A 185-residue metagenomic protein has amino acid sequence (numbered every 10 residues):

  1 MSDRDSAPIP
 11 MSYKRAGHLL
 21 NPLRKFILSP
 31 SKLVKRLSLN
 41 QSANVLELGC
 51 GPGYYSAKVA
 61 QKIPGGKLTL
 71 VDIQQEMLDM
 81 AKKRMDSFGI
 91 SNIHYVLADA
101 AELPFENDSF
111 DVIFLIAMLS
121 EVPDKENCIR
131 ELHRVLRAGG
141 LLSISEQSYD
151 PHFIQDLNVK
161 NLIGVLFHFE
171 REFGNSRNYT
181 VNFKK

Functional and structural regions predicted by a protein language model:
S2-D5, R15-L33, P151-I154: Conserved SAM-binding loop and adjacent beta-strand
L46, P52-E102: Class I SAM-dependent methyltransferase SAM/SAH-binding core
A101-I113: A short acidic, Gly/Pro-enriched loop at the edge of an enzyme's catalytic core that lines a small-molecule cofactor
D111-P123: A short SAM/SAH-binding and catalytic strip from SAM-dependent methyltransferases
E126-A138: A short glycine-rich, Lys/Arg-flanked "PGG" loop and its adjoining helix->strand segment in the class I
G139-E146: Conserved beta-strand signature within the Rossmann-like core of class I S-adenosyl-L-methionine
H152-V165, Y179: Short alpha-helix
V165-E170, G174-K185: Core SAM-dependent methyltransferase catalytic element
